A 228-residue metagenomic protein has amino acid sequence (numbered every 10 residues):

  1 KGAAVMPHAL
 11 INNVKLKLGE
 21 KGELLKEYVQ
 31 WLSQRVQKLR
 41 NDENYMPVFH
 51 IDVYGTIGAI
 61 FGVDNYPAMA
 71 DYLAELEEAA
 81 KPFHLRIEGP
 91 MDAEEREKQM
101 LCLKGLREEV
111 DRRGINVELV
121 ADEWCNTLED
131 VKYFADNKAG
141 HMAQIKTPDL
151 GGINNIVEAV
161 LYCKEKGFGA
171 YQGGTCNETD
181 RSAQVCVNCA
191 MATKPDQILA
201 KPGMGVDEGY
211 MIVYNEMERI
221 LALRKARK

Functional and structural regions predicted by a protein language model:
A4-M6, N13-A192, Q197-E216: Catalytic core of soluble alpha/beta enzymes
V213-K228: C-terminal extensions of enzymes
